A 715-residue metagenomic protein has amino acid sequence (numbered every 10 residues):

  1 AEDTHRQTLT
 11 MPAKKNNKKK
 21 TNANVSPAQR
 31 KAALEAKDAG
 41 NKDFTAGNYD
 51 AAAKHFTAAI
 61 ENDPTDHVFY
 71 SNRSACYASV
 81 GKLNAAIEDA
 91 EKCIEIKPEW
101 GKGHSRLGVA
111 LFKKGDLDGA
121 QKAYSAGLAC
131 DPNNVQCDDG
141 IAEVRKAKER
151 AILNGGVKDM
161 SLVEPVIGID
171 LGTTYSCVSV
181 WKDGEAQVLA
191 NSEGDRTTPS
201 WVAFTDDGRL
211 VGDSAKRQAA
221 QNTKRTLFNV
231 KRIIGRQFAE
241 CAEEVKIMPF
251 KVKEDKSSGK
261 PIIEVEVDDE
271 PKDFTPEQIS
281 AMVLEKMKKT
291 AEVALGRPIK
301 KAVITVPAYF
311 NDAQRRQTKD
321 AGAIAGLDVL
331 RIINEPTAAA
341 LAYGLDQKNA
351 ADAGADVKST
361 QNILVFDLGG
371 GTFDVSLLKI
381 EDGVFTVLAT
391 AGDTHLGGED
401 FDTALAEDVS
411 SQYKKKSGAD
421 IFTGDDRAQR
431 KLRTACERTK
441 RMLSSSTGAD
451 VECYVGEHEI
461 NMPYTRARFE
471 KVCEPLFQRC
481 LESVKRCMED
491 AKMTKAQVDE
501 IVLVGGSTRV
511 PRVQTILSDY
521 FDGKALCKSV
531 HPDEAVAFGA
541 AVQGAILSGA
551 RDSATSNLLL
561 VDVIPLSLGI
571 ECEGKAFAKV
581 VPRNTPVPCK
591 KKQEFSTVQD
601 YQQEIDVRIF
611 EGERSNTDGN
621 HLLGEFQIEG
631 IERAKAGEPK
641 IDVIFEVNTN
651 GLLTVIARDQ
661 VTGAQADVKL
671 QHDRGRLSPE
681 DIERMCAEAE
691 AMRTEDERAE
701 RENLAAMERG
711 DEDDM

Functional and structural regions predicted by a protein language model:
A1-R6, A321: Low-complexity proline/serine/threonine-rich segments in eukaryotic and viral proteins
T4-K158: Alpha-helical tetratricopeptide repeat
T57, E91, S125, E285 (+2 more regions): Core alpha-helical elements of the protein kinase catalytic domain, predominantly the helix directly N-terminal
G156-K246, K251-S258, E266-M282, K289-M715: Oxyanion-binding/catalytic loops of NTP- or PPi-dependent enzymes
